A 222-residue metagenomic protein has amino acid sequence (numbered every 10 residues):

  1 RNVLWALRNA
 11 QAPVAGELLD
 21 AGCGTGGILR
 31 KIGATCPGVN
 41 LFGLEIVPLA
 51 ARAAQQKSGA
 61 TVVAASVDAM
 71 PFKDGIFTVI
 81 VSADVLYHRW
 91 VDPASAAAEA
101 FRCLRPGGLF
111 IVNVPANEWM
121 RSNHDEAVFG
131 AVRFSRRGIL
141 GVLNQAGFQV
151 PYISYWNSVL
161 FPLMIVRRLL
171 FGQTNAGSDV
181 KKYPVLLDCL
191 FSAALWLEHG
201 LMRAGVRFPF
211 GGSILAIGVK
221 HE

Functional and structural regions predicted by a protein language model:
R1-V14, K31: Conserved alpha-helix/loop element of class I SAM-dependent methyltransferases that forms part of the SAM/SAH-binding
E17-L19, T25-A69: Class I SAM-dependent methyltransferase SAM/SAH-binding core
V81: A conserved beta-strand element that flanks and buttresses the S-adenosyl-L-methionine
D84-H88: Short catalytic micro-motifs in class I SAM-dependent methyltransferases
A94-L109: A short glycine-rich, Lys/Arg-flanked "PGG" loop and its adjoining helix->strand segment in the class I
F110-V132, G138-G141: Short, glycine-/aromatic-enriched active-site segment of Class I SAM-dependent methyltransferases
F148-S158: Conserved S-adenosyl-L-methionine
L160-E222: A C-terminal cap/extension of S-adenosyl-L-methionine-dependent methyltransferases that defines the acceptor-substrate
